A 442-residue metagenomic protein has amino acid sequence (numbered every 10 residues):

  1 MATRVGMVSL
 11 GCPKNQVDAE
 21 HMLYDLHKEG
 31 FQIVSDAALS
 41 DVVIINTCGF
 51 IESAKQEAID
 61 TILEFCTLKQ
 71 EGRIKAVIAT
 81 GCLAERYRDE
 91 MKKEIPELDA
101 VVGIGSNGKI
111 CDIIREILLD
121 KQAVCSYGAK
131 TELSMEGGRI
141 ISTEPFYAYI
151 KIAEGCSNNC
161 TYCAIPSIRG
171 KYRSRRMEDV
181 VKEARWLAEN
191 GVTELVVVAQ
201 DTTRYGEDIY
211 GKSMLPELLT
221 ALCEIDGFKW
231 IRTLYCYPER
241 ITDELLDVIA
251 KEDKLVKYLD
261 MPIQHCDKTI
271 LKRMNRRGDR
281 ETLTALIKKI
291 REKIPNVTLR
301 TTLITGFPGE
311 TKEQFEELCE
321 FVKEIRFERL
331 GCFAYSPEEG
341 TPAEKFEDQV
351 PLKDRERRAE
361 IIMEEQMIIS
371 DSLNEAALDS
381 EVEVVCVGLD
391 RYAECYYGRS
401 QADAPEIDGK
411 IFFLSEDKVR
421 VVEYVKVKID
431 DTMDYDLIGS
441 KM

Functional and structural regions predicted by a protein language model:
M1-Y205, E244, L255, L259 (+5 more regions): Proteins enriched for Cys/Gly/acidic motifs involved in redox and nucleic-acid/cofactor modification
C12, G206-C223, G227, R273-M274 (+1 more regions): Radical SAM enzyme [4Fe-4S]-AdoMet core and its adjacent flexible, acidic and glycine-rich loops/tails across
A76-G81, R86, M91, E189-E313: Conserved SAM/AdoMet-binding glycine-rich loop
I95-P96, I117-D120, S213-L215, I249-A250 (+2 more regions): Short, hinge-like loop/turn segments at secondary-structure boundaries
I140-I141, D247-K251, I263, N374-A376 (+2 more regions): Replace "in large, NTP-powered and nucleic-acid-processing enzymes" with "in large, NTP-powered factors and other
V180, V197, T233, M261 (+6 more regions): Conserved, mostly hydrophobic/aromatic
E310, E317, I325-F327: Contiguous mid-protein beta-loop-alpha structural module that forms a pocket-lining wall or clamp of enzyme active
K345-M442: Terminal RNA-binding accessory module
